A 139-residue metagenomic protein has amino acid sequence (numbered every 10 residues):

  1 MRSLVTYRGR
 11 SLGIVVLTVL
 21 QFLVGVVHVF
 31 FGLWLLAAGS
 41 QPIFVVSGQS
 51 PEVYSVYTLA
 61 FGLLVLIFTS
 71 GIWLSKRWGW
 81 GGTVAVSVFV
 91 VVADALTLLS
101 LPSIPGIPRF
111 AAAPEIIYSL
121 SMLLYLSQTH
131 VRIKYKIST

Functional and structural regions predicted by a protein language model:
M1-T139: Topology signature of small-to-medium multi-pass alpha-helical membrane proteins
